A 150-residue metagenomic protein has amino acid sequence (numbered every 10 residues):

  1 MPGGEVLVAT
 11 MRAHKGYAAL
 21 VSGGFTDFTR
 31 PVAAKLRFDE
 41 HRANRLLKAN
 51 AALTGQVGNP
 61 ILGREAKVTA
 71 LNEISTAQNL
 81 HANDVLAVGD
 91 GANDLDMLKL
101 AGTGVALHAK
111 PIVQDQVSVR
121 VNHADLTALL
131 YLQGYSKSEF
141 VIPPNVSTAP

Functional and structural regions predicted by a protein language model:
M1-P150: C-terminal cap/substrate-recognition subdomain and adjoining C-terminal extension of metal-dependent phosphatase-like
